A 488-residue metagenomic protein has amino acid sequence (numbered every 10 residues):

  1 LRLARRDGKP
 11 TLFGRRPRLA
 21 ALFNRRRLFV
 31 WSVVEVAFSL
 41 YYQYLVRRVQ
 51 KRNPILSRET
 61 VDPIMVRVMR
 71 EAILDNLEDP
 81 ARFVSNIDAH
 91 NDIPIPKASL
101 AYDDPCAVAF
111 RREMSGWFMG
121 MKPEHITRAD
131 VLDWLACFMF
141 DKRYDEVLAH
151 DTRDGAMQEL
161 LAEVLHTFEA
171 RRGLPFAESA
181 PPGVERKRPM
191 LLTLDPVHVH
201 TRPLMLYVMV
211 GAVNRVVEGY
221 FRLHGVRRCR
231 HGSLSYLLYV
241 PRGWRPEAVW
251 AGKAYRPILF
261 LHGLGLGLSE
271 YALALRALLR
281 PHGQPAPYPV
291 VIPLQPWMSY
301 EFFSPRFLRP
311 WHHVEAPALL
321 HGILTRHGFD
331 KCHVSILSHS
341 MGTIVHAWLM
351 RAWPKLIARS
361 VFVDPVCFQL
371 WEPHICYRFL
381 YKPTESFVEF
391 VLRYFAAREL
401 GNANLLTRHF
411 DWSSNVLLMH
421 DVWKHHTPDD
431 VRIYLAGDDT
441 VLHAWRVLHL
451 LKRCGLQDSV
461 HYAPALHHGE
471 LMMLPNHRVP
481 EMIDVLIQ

Functional and structural regions predicted by a protein language model:
L1-G243, D438, A463-H467, N476-Q488: Extended, polar/charged low-complexity intrinsically disordered and coiled-coil segments in eukaryotic
A248-W250, V314-H333: Conserved acidic catalytic loop of the alpha/beta-hydrolase fold
Y271, L279-F302, H461: Conserved alpha/beta-hydrolase
A274, H443-R453: Short alpha-helix in the alpha/beta-hydrolase fold that links the catalytic acid
Q295-P296, V361-W371: Active-site nucleophile loop of the alpha/beta-hydrolase fold
Y300-P305, Q369, V460-H461, L466-P480: Catalytic histidine-centered segment of alpha/beta-hydrolase-like enzymes
I336-H346: Gly/Ala-rich beta-loop-alpha elbow adjacent to hydrolase catalytic centers
T427, R432-A436: Short beta-strand/loop motif that positions the catalytic acidic residue of the alpha/beta-hydrolase fold
